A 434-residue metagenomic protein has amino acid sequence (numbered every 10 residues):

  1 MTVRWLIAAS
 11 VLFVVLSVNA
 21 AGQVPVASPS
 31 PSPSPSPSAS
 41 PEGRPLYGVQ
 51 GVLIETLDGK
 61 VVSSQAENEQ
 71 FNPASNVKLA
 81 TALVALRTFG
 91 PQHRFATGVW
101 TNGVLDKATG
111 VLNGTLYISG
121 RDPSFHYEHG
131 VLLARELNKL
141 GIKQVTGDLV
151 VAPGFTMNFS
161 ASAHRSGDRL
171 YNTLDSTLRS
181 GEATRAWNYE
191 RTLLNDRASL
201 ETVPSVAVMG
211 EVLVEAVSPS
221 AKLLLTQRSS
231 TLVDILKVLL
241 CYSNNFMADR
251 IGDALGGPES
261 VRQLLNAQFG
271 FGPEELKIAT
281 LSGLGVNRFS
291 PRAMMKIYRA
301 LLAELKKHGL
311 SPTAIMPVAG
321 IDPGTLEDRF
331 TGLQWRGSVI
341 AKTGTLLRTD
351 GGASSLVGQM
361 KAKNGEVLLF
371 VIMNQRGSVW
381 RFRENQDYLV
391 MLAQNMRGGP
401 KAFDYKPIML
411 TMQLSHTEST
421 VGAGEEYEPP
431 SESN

Functional and structural regions predicted by a protein language model:
A8-S17: Bacterial N-terminal signal peptides
A21-P73, P91, L133-L140: Beta-lactamase-like hydrolase cores
Y47-V49, L57, A66-N68, A74-V77 (+12 more regions): Extracytoplasmic
V62-S64, E128, L255-N434: Small-residue-rich helix-loop
P73-P91, L149, L239, F370: Active-site SXXK
R87-N102, H308-T313: Short, well-structured active-site flanking segments
F95-R169, T173: Active-site-adjacent, His/Asp/Glu-enriched structural segments that form or flank metal-binding and acid/base networks
Q144, F155, S162-I315: A small/polar active-site loop signature that marks catalytic segments
